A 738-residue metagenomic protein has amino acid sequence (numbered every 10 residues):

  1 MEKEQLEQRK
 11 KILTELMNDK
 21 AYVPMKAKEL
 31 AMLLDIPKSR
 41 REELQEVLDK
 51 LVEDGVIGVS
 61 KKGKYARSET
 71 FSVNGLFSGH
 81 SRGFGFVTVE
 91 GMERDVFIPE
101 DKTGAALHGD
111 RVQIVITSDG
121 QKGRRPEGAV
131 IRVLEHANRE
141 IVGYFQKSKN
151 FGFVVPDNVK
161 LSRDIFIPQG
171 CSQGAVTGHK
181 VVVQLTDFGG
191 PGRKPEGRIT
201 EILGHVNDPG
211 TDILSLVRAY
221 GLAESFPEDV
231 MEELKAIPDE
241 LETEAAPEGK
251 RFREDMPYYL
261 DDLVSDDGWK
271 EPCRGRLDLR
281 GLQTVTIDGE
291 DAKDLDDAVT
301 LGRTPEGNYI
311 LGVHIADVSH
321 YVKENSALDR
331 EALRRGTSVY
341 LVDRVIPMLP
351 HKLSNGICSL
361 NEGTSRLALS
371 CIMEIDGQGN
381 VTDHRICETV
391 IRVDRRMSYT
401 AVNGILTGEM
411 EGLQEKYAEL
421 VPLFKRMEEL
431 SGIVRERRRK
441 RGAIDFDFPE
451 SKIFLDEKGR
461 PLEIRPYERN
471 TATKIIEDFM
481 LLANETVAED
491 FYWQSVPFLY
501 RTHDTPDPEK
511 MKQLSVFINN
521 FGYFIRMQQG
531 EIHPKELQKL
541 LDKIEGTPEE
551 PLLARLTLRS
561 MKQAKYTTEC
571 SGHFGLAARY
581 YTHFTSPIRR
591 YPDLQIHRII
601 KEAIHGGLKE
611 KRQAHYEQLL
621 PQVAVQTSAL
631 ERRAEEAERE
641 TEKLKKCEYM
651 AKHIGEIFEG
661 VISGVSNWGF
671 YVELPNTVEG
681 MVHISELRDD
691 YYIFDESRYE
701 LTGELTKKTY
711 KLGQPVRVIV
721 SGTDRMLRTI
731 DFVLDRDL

Functional and structural regions predicted by a protein language model:
M1-G312, S319-S365, F424, Y699-L701 (+2 more regions): Charge-lined substrate channels and their catalytic hotspots, especially those that engage the 3′ end of RNA
M32, F188-G189, S215, L222 (+4 more regions): Electropositive polyanion-binding surfaces
